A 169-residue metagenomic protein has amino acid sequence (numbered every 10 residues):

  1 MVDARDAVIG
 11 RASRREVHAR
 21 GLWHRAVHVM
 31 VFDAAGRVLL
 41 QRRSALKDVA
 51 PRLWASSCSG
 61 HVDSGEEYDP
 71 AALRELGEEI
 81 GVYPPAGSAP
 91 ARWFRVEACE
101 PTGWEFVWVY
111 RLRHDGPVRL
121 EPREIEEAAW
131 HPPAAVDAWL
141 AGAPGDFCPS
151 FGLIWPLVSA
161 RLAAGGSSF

Functional and structural regions predicted by a protein language model:
M1, V31, L40, R111-L112 (+1 more regions): Conserved hydrophobic "DFG−1" position in protein kinase catalytic cores
M1-H28, A34: Acidic, metal-coordinating catalytic segment for phosphate/diphosphate chemistry, firing primarily on the Nudix
S13-R15, R52, R92-E97, P101-F169: Nudix hydrolase/Nudix homology domain
R20-L22, V49-W54, H131-P132: A short, polar/proline- and glycine-enriched secondary-structure boundary/capping micro-motif
G21, R25, A45-L46, E67-D69 (+3 more regions): Active-site segment of metal-dependent pyrophosphate-handling enzymes, primarily the Nudix hydrolase catalytic core
A26-C58: A glycine-rich, hydrophobic loop/mini-helix early in the fold
